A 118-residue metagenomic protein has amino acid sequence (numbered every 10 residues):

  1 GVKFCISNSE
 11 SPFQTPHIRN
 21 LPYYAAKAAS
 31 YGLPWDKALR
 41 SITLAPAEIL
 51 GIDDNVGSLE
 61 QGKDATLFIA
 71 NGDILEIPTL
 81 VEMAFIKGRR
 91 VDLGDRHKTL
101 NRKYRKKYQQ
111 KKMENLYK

Functional and structural regions predicted by a protein language model:
G1-A70, T79: His/Asp/Glu-enriched, well-ordered alpha-helical/loop segment that forms or immediately abuts the divalent-metal
Q61-Y104: C-terminal cap of metal-dependent C-N hydrolases
K107-Y108, M113: Charged, amphipathic alpha-helical linkers/stalks
E114-K118: C-terminal recognition in membrane/secretory proteostasis and scaffolding
